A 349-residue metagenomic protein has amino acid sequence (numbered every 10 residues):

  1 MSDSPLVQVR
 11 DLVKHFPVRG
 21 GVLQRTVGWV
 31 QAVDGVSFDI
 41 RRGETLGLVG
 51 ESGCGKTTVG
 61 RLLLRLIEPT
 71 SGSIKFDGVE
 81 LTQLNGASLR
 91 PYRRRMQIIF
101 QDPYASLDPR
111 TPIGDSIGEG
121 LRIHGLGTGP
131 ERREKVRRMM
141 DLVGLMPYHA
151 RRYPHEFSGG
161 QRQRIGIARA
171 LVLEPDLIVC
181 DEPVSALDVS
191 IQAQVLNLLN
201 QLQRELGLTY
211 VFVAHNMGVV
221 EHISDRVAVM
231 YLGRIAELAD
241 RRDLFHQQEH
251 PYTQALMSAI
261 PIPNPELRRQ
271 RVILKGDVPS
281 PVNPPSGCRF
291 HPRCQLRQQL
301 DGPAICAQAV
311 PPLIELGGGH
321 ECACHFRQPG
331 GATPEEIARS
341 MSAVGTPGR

Functional and structural regions predicted by a protein language model:
S2-P5, V18-Q24, W29, D240-R349: Short catalytic/signature loops enriched in Gly
V22-V27, L81-Q97, I123, G129-P130 (+2 more regions): ABC ATPase NBD coupling module
E51, V179, P183, L187 (+1 more regions): P-loop NTP-binding/switch modules centered on Walker-like glycine-rich loops
G72-E80: Conserved ABC transporter NBD signature motif
V79-E80, E131-Y148, Q201, Q254-S258: Conserved ABC ATPase "signature" region
Y153-F157, Q161: Conserved ABC ATPase signature
V172-D176: A short, proline-enriched helix->beta-strand linker immediately N-terminal to the Walker B motif in ABC-type P-loop
